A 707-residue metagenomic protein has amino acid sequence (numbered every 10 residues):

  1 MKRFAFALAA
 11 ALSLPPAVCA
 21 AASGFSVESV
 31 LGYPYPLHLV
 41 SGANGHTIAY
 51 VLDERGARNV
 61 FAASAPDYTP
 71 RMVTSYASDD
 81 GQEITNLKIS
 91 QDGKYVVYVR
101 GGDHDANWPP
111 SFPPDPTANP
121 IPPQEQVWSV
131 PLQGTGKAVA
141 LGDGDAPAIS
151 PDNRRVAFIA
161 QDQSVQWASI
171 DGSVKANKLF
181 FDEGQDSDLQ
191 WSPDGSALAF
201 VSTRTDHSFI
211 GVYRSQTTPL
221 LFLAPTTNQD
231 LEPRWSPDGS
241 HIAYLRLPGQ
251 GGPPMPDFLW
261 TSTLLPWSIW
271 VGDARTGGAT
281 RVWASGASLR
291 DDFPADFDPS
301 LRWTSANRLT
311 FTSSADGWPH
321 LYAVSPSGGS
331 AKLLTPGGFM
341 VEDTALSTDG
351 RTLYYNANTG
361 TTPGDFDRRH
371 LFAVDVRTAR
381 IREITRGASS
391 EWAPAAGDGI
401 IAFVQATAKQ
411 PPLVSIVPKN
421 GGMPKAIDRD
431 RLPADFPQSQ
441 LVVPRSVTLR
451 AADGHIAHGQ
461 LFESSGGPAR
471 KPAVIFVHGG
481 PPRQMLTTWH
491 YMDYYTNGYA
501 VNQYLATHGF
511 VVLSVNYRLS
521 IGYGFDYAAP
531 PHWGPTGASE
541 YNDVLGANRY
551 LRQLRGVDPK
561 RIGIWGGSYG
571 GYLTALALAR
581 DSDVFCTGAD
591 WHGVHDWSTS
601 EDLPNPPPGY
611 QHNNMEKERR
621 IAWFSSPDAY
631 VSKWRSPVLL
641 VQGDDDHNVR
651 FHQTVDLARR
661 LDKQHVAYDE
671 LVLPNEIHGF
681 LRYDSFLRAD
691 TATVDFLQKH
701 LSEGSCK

Functional and structural regions predicted by a protein language model:
E28-R58: Beta-strand-rich domains and repeat architectures in extracellular enzymes and scaffolds, especially beta-propellers
A43-N44, Q91-D92, P151-D152, P193-D194 (+4 more regions): Residue-level detector of Asp-centered blade-edge/turn motifs that repeat once per structural unit in beta-propeller
I48, V96, V156, L198 (+4 more regions): Hydrophobic beta-strand positions that form the internal "hydrophobic ladder" of WD40/Gbeta-like beta-propeller blades
V51-F61, Y76-E83, V99-W128, A140-D143 (+14 more regions): A flexible loop/linker signature enriched in serine peptidases of the S9 family
S64-Y68, P131-T135, S169-S173, R214-T218 (+4 more regions): Short loop/turn segments that connect beta-strands within beta-propeller blades
T69-K94, R100: Blade-loop segments of beta-propeller domains
A306, E383, S390-K707: Serine-hydrolase catalytic core recognition
